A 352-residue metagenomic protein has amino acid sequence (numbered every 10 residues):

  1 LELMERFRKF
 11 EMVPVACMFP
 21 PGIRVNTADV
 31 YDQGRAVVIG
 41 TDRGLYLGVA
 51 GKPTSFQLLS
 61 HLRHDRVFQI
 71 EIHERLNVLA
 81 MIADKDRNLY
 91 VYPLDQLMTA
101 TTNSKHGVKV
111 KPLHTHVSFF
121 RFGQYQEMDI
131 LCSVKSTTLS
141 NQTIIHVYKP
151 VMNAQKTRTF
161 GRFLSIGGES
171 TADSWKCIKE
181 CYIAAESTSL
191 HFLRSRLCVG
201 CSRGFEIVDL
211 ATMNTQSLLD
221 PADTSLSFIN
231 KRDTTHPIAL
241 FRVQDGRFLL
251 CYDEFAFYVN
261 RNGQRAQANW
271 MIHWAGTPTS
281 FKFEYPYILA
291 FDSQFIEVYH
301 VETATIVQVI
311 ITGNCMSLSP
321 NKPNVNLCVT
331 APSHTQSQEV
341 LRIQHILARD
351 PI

Functional and structural regions predicted by a protein language model:
L1-F10, P14-G51, H64-Q267, A275-T305 (+1 more regions): Eukaryotic assembly scaffold/adaptor repeat-domain signature, activating on surface loops/turns that link repeats
F56-R63: Structured interaction and signal-relay segments at domain junctions
Q308-V309: Extended acidic/polar alpha-helical scaffold segments
